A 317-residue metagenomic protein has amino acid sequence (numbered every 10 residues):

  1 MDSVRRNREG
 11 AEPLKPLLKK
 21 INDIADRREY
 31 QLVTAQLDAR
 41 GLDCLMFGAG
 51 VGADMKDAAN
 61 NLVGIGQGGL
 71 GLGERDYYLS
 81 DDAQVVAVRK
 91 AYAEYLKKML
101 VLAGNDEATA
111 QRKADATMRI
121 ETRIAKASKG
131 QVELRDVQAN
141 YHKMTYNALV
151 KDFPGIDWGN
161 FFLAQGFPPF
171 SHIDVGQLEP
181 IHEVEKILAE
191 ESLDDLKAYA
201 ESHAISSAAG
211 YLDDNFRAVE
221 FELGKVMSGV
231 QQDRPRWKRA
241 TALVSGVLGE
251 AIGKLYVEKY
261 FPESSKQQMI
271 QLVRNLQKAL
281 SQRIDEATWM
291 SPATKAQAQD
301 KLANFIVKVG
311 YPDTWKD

Functional and structural regions predicted by a protein language model:
M1-Q271, N275, P312: Noncatalytic, helix-rich "gating/capping" subdomain that lines the substrate-entry/channel surface of large enzyme
G104, A125, Q267-D317: Contiguous, non-catalytic segments that form substrate-binding/exosite surfaces or channel walls
